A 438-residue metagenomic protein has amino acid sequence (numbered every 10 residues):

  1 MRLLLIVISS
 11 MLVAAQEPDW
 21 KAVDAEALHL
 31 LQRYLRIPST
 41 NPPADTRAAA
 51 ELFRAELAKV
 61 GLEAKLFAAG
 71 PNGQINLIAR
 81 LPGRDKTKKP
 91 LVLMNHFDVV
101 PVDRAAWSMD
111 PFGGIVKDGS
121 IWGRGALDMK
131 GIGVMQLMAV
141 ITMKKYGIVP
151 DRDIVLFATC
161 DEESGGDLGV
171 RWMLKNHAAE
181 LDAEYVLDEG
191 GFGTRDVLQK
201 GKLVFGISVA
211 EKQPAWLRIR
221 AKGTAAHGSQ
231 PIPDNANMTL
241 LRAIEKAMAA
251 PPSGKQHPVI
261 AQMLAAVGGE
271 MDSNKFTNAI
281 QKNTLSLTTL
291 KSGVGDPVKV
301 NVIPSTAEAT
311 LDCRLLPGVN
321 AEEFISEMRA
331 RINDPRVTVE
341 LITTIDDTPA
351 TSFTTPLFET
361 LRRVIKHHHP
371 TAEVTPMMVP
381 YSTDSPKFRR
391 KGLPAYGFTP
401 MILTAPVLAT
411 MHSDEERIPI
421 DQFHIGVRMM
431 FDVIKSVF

Functional and structural regions predicted by a protein language model:
L3-L12: Sec-dependent N-terminal signal peptides
A14-Q16, F192-F431, K435-F438: Metal-dependent amide/peptide-bond hydrolase catalytic core, centered on the "pita-bread" metallohydrolase fold
Q16-R104, T306-T310, E322: N-terminal helical capping/dimerization or prosegment-like subdomains of hydrolases acting on amide or phosphate bonds
E17-K21, R36-A44, I121-A126, A226-Q230 (+1 more regions): Second-shell loop/turn segments in exported
Q32-T40, R54-E63, I141-K145, A178-A179 (+6 more regions): Sec-exported extracytoplasmic/periplasmic mature domains
T87-A158: Active-site metal-coordination/substrate-binding segment of hydrolases, especially metallo-dependent peptidases
F97-V99, A158-G166, E189-T194, A225 (+1 more regions): Acidic, glycine-rich active-site loops and adjacent beta-strand->loop/helix elements that engage anionic groups
K175-F192: A glycine-rich helix N-cap at a beta->alpha junction
